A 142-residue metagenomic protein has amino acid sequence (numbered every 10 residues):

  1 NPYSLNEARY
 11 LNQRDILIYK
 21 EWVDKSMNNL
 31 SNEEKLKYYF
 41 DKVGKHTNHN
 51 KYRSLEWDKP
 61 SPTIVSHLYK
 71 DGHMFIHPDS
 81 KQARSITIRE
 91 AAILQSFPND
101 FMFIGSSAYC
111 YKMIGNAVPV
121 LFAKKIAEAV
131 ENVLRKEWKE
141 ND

Functional and structural regions predicted by a protein language model:
N1-D142: C-terminal target-recognition/interaction regions appended to catalytic cores
